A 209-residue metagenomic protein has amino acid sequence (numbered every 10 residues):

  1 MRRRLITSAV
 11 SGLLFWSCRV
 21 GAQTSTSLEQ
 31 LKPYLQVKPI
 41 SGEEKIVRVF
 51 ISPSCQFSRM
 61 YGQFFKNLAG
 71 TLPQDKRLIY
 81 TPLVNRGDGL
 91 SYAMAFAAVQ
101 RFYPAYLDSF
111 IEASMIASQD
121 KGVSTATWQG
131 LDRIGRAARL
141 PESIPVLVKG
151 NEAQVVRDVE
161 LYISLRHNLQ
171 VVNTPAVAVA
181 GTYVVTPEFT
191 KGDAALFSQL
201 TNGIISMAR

Functional and structural regions predicted by a protein language model:
R4-Q23: N-terminal export signals
S27-K45: A short beta-strand-turn-helix
G42-I46, D75, T174: A general structural motif
I46-R48, I79-T81, A176-A178: Soluble periplasmic/extracytoplasmic beta-strand elements of cell-envelope proteins
F50-P53, R59-W128, G203: Structural alpha/beta surface segment adjacent to cysteine/selenocysteine redox centers across thiol/disulfide enzymes
M94-A95, R101-L107, T125-Q154: Conserved segment of the thioredoxin-like fold in thiol-based oxidoreductases
A137-R209: C-terminal cap of thioredoxin/glutaredoxin-like
